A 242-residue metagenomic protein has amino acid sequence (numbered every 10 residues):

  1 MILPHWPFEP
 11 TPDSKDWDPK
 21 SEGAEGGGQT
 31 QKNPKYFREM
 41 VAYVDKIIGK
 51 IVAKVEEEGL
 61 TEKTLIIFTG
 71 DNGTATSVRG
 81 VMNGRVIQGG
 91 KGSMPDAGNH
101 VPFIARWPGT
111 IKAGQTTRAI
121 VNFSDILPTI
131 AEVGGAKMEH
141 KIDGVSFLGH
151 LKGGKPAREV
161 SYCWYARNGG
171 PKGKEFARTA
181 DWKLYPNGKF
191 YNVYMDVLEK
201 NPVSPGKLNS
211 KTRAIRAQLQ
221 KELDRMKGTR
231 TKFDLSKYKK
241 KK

Functional and structural regions predicted by a protein language model:
M1-F37, A75-T76, V81-R85, E199 (+1 more regions): Active-site His/acidic residue clusters
M1-L3, V41-V44, I48, L65-G70 (+3 more regions): Beta-strand elements within well-structured catalytic alpha/beta cores of enzymes that handle phosphate/sulfate esters
P10-P12, D18-P19, A53-T110: Histidine-centered active-site microenvironments of extracellular/periplasmic hydrolases and transferases
S21-T64: A long, amphipathic alpha-helix that forms part of the scaffold/cap immediately adjacent to metal-dependent active
Q31, K35-R38, A42, T117-S124 (+2 more regions): Soluble non-cytosolic domains of exported or imported proteins
R38-V41, D45, G49-V52, E56 (+7 more regions): Non-transmembrane alpha-helical segments in soluble domains of secreted/periplasmic/extracellular proteins
K50-K63, E132-K141, R225-K242: Surface-exposed helix-capping loop/turn segments at secondary-structure junctions
T74-M94, I111-Q115, A119-L198, T229-F233: C-terminal cap/loop subdomain of S1 sulfatases and analogous C-terminal strand-loop tails that border
